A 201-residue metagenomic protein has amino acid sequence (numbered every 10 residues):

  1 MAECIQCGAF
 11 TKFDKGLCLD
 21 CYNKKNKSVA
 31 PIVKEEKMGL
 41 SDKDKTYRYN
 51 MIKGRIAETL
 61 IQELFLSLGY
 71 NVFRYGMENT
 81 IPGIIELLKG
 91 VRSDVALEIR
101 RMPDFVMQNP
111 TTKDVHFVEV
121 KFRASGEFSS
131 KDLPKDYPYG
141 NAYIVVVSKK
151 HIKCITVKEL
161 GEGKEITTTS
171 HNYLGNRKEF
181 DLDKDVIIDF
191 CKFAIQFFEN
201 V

Functional and structural regions predicted by a protein language model:
C4-C7, C18-C21: Short cysteine-rich clusters marking metal-coordination/redox-active sites
G8-K12, K25: Cys/His-rich microdomains that often coordinate metals
D20-A30: Short Cys/His-rich micro-motifs in 6-15 aa windows
P31-I32, T112, K153-V201: Non-catalytic C-terminal interaction segments of nucleic acid-processing enzymes
K34-S93: Acidic-basic catalytic patches of nuclease active cores, encompassing PD-(D/E)XK and other metal-cofactor nuclease
Y49-A57, L64, V91, R100-P103 (+2 more regions): Catalytic phosphate/metal-binding cores of nucleic-acid and nucleotide-processing enzymes, i.e., regions that mediate
L68, T112-N172: Catalytic cores of nucleic-acid endonucleases
E98-F117: Active-site beta-strand-loop-beta-strand hairpin of nuclease catalytic cores that positions key catalytic residues
